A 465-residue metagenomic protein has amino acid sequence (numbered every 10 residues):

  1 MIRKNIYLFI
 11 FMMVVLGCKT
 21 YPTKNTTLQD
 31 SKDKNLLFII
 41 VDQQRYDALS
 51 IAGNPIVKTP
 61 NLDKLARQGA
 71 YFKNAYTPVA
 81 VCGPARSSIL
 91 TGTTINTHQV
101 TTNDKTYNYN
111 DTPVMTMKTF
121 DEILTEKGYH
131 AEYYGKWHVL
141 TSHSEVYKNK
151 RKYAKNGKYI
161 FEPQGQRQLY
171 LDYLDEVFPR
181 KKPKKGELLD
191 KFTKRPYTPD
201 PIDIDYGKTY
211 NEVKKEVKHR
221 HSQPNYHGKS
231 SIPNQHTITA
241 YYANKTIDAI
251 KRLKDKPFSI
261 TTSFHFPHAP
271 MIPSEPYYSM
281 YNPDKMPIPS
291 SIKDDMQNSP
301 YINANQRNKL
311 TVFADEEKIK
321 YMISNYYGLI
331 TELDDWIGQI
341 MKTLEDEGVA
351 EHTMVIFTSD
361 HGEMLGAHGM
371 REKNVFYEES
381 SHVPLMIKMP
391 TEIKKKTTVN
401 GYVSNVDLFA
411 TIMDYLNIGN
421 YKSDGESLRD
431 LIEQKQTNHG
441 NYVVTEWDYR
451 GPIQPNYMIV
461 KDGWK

Functional and structural regions predicted by a protein language model:
M1-I2, L16: Short, low-complexity interaction segments enriched in Ser/Thr/Pro/Gly
R3-F9: Sec-dependent signal peptide recognition, specifically the positively charged N-region followed immediately by
F11-K19: Hydrophobic h-region of N-terminal signal peptides that target proteins for export in Gram-negative bacteria
C18-K465: Formylglycine-dependent sulfatase
